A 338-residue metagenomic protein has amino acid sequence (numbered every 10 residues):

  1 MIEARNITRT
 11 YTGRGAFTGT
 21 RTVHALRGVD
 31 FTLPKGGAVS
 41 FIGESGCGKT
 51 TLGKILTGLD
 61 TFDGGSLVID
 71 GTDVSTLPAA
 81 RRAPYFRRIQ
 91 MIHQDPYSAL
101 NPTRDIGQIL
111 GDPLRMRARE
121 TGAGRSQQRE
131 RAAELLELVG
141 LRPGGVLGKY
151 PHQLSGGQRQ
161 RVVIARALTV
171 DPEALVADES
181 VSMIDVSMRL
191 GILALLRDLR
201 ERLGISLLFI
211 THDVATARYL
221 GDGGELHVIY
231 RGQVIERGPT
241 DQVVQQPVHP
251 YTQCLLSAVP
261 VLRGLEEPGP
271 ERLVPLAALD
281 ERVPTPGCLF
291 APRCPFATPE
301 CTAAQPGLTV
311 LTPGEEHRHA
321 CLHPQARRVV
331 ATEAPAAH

Functional and structural regions predicted by a protein language model:
M1-Q246, S257, Q325-H338: ABC transporter nucleotide-binding domains
R14-F17, G238-H338: Charged, flexible cofactor/metal-binding loops and thiol motifs
